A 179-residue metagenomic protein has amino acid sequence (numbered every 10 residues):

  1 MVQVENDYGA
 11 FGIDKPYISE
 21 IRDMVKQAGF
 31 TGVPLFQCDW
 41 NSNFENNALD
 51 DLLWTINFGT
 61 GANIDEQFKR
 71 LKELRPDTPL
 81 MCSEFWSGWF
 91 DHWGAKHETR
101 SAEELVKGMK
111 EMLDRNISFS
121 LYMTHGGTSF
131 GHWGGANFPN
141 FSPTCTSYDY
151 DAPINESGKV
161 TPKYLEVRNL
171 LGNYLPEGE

Functional and structural regions predicted by a protein language model:
Q3, D14-I18, R22, T31 (+3 more regions): Carbohydrate-binding surfaces of carbohydrate-active enzymes
Q3-L121: Substrate-binding/catalytic cleft of secreted carbohydrate-active enzymes, primarily glycoside hydrolases
